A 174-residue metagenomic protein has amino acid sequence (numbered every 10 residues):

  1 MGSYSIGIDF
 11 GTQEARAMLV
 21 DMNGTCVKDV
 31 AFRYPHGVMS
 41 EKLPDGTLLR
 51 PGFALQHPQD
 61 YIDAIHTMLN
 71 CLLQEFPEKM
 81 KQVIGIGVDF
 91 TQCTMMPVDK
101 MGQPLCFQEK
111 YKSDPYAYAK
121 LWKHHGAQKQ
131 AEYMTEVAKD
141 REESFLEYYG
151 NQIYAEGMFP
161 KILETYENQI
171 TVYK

Functional and structural regions predicted by a protein language model:
G2-A31, G85-V98: Gly/Thr-rich phosphate-binding beta-strand-loop-beta motif of the actin/hexokinase/Hsp70
Y4, V38-M39, E143: Exposed boundary/loop context
C26, P35-H36, P104: Flexible, glycine-rich phosphate/dinucleotide-binding loops and adjacent beta-alpha linkers at cofactor/substrate
C26-V27, M39-E41, K129: A broad, structure-centric signal for solvent-exposed, well-ordered loop/edge residues that line or flank functional
F32-G37, K112: A short acidic/small-residue loop/turn micro-motif
H36-G46, D63: A short, polar/charged loop-to-alpha-helix boundary motif
D45-Q59, T67-K174: Glycine-rich phosphate-binding/catalytic subdomain of phosphoryl-transfer and nucleotide/sugar-phosphate-processing
